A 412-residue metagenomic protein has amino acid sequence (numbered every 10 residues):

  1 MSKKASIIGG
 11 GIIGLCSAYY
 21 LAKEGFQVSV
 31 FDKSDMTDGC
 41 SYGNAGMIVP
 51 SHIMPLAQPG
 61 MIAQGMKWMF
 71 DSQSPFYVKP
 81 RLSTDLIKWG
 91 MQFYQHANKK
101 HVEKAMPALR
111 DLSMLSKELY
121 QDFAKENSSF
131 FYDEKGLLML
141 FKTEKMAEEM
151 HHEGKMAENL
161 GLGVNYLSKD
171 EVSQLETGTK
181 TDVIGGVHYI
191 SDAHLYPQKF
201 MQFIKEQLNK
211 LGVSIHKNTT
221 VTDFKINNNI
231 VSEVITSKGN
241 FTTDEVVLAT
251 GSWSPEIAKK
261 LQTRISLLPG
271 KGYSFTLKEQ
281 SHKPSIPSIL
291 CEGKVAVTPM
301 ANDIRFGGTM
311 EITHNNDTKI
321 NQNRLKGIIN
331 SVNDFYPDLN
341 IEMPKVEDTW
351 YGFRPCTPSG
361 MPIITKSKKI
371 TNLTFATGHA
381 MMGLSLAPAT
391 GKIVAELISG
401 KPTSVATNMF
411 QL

Functional and structural regions predicted by a protein language model:
K3-V30: N-terminal Rossmann-like FAD-binding beta1-loop-alpha1 element of flavoenzymes
K23-G43: Glycine-rich FAD pyrophosphate-binding loop
S34-G39, I226, S232-S285, N321: Central helical "cap/lid" subdomain
A45-S168: Dinucleotide-binding Rossmann-like beta1-alpha1 core, especially the glycine-rich loop that anchors the ADP
K104-L115, M139-E149, Q174, V187-E206 (+2 more regions): Short beta-strand to alpha-helix junction loop
E126, K260-L268, L277-K369: Active-site lid/adjacent beta-loop-alpha segment flanking the redox-cofactor pocket in flavoenzymes
E148-L160, T179-D244: Helical element adjacent to the flavin cofactor pocket in flavoenzyme catalytic cores
V164, D334-L412: C-terminal catalytic lobe of FAD-dependent flavoproteins
